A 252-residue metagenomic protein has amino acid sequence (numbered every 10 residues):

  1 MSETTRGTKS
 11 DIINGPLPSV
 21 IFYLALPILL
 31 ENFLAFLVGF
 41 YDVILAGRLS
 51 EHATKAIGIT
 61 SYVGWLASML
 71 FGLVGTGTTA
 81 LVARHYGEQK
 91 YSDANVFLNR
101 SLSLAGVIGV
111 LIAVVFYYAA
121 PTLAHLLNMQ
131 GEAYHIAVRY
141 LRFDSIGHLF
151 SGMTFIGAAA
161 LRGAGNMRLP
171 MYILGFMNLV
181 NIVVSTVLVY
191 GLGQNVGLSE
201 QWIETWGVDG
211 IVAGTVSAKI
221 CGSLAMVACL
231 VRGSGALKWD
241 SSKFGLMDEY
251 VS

Functional and structural regions predicted by a protein language model:
M1-A25, V82-L149, G191-S252: Short alpha-helical transmembrane segments in multi-pass integral membrane proteins
L26, L30, T60-L66, S103-V107 (+4 more regions): Hydrophobic residues within alpha-helical transmembrane segments of multi-pass solute transporters/permease subunits
I28, N32, V43-I44, S61 (+7 more regions): Transmembrane alpha-helix boundary and packing residues in multipass membrane permease domains and related
I28-A80, D144-S151, S252: Transmembrane helix-bundle signature of multi-pass secondary active exporters and lipid flippases
N32-F40, A113, Y117, N178: Recurrent gating helices in multi-pass secondary carriers
L37-F40, R48-E51, H85-E88, G163-A164 (+2 more regions): Helix-loop interface residues and adjacent transmembrane-helix termini in multi-pass membrane transporters, primarily
T54-V114, S151-P170: Small-residue-rich hydrophobic transmembrane alpha-helices
G75, D144-G163, P170-N181, G210-V227: Short runs within selected transmembrane alpha-helices of multi-pass transporters and secretion channels
